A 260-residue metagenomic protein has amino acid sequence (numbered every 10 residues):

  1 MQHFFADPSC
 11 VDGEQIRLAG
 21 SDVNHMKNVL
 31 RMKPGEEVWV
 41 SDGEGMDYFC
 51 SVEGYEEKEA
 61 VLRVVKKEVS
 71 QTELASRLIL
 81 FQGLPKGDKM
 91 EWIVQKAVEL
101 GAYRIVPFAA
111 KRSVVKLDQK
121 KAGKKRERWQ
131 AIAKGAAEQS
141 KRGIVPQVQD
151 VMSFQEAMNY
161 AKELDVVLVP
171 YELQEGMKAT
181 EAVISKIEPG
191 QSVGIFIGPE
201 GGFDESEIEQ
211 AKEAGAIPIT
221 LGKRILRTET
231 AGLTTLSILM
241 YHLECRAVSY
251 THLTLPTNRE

Functional and structural regions predicted by a protein language model:
M1-V69: N-terminal positively charged helical leader segments and presequences
Q71-L168: RNA substrate-binding interface of SAM-dependent RNA methyltransferases
V169-I197, G201-G202, I217-I219: Active-site/ligand-binding-proximal alpha/beta "capping" segment
G232-L236, M240: C-terminal helical cap(s) of enzyme catalytic domains, especially alpha/beta-barrels
Y241-S249: C-terminal functional extensions of proteins
T251-E260: Conserved small/polar residues in nucleotide/adenosyl-binding loops
